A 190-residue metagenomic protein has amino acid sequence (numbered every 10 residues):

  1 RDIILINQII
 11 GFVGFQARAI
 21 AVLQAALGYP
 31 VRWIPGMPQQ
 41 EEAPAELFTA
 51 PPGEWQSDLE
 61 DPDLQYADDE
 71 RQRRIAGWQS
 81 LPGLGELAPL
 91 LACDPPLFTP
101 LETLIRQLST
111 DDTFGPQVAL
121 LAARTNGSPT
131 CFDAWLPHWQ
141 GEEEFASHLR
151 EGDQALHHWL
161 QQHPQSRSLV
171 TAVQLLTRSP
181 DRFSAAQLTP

Functional and structural regions predicted by a protein language model:
R1-P190: Hydrophobic alpha-helical segments
